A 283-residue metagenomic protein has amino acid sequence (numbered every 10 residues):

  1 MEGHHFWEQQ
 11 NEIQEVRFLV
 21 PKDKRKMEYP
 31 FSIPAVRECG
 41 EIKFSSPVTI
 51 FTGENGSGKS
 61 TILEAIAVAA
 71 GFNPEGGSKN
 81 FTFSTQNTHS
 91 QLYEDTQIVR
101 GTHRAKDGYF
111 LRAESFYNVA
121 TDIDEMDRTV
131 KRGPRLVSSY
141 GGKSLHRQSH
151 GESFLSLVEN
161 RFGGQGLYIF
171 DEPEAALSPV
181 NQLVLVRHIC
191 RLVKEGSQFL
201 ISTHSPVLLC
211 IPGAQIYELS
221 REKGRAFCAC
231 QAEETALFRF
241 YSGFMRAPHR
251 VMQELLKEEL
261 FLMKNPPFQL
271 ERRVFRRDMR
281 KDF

Functional and structural regions predicted by a protein language model:
H4-G40: N-terminal pre-Walker A segment at the start of P-loop NTPase domains
I50, T61-R128: ABC ATPase nucleotide-binding domain signature region
E54-N55: The conserved Walker
G58: Conserved glycine(s) of the Walker
I62, I201-S202: Conserved D-loop beta-strand region of ABC ATPase nucleotide-binding domains
Y140, S144, Q148-E172, V180-L192: GG-anchored amphipathic helix commonly corresponding to the ABC/SMC/Rad50 NBD signature/C-loop
V180-Q198, S205-F283: C-terminal lobe/lid and adjacent interdomain/linker elements of RecA-like ASCE P-loop ATPase modules
